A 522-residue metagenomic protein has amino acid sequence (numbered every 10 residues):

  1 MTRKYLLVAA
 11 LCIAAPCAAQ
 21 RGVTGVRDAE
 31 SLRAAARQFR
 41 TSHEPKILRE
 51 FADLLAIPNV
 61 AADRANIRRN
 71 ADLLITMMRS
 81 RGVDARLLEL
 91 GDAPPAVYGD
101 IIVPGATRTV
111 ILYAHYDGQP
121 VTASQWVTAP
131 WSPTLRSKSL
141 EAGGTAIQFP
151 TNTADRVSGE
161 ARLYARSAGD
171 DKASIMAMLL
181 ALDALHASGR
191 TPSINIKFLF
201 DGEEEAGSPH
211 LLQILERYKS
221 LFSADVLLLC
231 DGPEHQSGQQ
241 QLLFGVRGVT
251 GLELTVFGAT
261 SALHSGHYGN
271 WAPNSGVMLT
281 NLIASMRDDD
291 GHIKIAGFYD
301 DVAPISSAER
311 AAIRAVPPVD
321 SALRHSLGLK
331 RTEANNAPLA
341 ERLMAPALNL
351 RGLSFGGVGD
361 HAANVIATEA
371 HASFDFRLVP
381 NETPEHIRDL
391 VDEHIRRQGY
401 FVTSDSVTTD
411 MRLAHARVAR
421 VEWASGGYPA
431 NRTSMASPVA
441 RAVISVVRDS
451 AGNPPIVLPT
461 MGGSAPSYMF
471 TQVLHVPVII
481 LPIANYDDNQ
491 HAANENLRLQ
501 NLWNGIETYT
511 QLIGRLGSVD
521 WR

Functional and structural regions predicted by a protein language model:
M1-L6: Bacterial N-terminal signal peptides that target proteins for export
A10-A18: Hydrophobic h-region of N-terminal signal peptides that target proteins for export in Gram-negative bacteria
Q20-V26, S31, H235, G251-N496 (+3 more regions): Metal-dependent amide/peptide-bond hydrolase catalytic core, centered on the "pita-bread" metallohydrolase fold
R21-A168, A187-I194, F374: Acidic/His- and Gly-rich active-site-bordering loop/insert found across diverse amide/peptide-bond hydrolases
T107, T128, S193, S223 (+4 more regions): Short, solvent-exposed loop/turn segments at the edges of secondary structure
D155-G245, D520-R522: Acidic/histidine-rich catalytic neighborhood of metal-dependent amide-processing enzymes
L180-A187, N281-S285, F376, Q511-G514: Short glycine/serine- and small hydrophobic-enriched flexible loop segments
I196, I214, L228, V443 (+3 more regions): Extended, hydrophobic alpha-helical segments in both membrane/secreted and soluble proteins
